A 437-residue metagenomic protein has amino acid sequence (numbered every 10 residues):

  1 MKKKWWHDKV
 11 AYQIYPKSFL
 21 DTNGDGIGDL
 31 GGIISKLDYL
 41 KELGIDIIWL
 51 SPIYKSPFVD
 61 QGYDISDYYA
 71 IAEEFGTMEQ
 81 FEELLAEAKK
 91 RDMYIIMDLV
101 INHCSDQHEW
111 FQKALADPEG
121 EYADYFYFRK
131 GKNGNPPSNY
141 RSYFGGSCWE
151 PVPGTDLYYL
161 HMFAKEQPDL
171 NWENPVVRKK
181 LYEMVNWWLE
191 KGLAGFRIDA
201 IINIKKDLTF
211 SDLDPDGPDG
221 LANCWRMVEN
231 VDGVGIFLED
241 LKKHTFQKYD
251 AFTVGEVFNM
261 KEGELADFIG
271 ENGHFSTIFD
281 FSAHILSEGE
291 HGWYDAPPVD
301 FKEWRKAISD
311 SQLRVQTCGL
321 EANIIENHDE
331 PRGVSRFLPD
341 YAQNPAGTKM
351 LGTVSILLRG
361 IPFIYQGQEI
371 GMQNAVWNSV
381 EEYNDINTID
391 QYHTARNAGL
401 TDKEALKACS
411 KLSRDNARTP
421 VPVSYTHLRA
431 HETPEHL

Functional and structural regions predicted by a protein language model:
M1-L437: Active-site and adjacent substrate-binding regions of carbohydrate-active enzymes
